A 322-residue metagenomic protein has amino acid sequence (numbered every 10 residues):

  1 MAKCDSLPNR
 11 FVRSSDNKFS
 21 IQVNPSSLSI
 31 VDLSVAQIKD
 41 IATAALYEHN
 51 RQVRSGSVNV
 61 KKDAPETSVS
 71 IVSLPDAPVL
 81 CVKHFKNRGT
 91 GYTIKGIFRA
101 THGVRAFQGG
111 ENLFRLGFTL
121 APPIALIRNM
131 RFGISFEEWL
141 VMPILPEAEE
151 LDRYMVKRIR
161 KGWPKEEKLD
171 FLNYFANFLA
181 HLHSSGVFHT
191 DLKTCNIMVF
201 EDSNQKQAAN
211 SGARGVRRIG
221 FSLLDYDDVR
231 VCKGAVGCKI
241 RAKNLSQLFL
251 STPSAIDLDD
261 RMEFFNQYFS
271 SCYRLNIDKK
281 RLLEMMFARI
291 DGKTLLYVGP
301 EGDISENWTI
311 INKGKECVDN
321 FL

Functional and structural regions predicted by a protein language model:
M1-V58: Juxta-kinase regulatory segment immediately upstream of eukaryotic protein kinase catalytic domains
A36-R153, A180, S184, G299 (+1 more regions): Conserved ATP-binding subdomain of kinase catalytic cores across diverse folds
L151-G162: AlphaC helix of the protein kinase catalytic domain
S184-T194: Catalytic-loop of the protein kinase fold
L192-D202: Hydrophobic residue at the +6 position relative to the catalytic HRD Asp in the kinase catalytic loop
R218-L295, G302: C-lobe/activation-segment region of protein kinase-like
T294-L322: ATP/Mg2+ or Mg2+-diphosphate-binding catalytic cores that bind nucleotide phosphates or diphosphates via glycine-rich
